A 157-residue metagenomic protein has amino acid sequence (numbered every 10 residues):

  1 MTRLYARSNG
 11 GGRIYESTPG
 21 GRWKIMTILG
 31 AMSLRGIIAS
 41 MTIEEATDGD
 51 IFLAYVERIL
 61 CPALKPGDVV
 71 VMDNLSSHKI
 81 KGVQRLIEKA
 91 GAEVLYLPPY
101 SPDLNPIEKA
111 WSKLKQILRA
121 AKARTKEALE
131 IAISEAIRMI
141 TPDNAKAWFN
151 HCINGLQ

Functional and structural regions predicted by a protein language model:
M1-Q157: Short functional hotspots at interaction and active-site rims
